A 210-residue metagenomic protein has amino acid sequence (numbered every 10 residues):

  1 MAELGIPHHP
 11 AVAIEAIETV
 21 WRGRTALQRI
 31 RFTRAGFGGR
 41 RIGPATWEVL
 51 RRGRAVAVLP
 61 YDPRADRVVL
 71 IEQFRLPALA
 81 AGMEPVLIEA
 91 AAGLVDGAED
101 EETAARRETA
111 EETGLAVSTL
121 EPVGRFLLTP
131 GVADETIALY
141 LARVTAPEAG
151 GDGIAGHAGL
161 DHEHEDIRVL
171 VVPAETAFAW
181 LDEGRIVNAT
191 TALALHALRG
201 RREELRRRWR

Functional and structural regions predicted by a protein language model:
M1-H8, V12, A16, E72 (+6 more regions): Nudix hydrolase/Nudix homology domain
T19-G23, G39, L79-A80, F126-A138: Acidic pyrophosphate-coordinating catalytic loop
V20-A65, L79: Acidic, metal-coordinating catalytic segment for phosphate/diphosphate chemistry, firing primarily on the Nudix
F32-F37, T129-I154: Active-site-adjacent beta-strand/loop module that shapes the phosphate/pyrophosphate-binding cleft
A35-F37, D62-R64, F74, R143-P147 (+1 more regions): Short loop segments at secondary-structure junctions
W47-R52, L59, R64-R107, A149 (+3 more regions): Conserved Nudix-box catalytic region and its N-terminal flanking loop in Nudix hydrolases and closely related
E111-G114: Alpha-helical hinge/cap motifs
A116, E121, L127: Acidic/glycine-rich phosphate/pyrophosphate-binding loops and surrounding catalytic core that coordinate Mg2+
